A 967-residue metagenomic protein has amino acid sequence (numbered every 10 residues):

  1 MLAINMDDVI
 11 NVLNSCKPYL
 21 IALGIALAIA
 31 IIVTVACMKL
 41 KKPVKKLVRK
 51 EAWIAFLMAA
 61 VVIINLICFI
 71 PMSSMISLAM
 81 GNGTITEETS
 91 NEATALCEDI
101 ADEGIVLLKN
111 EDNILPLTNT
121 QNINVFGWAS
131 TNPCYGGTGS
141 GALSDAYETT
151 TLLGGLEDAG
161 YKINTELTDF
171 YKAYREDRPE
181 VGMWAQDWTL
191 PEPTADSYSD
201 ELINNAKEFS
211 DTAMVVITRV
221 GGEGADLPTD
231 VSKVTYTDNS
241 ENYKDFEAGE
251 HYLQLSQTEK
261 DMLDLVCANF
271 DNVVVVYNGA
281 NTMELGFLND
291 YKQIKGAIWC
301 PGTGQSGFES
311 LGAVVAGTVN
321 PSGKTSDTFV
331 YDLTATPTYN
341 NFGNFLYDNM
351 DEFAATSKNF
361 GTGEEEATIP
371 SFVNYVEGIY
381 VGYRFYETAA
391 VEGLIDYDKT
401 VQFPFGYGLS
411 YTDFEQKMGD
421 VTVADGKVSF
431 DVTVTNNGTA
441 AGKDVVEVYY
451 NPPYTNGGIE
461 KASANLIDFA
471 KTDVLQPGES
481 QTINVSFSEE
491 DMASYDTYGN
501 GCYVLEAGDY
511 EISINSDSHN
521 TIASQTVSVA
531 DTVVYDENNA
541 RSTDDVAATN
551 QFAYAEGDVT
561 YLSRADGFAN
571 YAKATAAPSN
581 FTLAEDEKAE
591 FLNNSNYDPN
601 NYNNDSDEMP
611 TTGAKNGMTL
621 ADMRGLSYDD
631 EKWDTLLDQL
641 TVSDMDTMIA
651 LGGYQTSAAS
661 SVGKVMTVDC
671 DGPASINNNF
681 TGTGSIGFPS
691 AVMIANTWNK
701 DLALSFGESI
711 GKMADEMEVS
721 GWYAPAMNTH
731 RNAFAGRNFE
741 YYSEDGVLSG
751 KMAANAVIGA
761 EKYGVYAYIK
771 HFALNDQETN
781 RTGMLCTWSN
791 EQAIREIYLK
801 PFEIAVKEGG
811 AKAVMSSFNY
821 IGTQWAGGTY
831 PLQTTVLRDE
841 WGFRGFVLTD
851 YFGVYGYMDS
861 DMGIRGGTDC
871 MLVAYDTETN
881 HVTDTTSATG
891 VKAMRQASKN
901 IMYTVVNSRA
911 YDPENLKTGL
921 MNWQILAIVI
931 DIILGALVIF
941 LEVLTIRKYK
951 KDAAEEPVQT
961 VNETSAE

Functional and structural regions predicted by a protein language model:
M1-T497, V504-I514, S518, T543-E967: Glycoside hydrolase catalytic-domain context in secreted enzymes
N520-A540: Short beta-strand elements
